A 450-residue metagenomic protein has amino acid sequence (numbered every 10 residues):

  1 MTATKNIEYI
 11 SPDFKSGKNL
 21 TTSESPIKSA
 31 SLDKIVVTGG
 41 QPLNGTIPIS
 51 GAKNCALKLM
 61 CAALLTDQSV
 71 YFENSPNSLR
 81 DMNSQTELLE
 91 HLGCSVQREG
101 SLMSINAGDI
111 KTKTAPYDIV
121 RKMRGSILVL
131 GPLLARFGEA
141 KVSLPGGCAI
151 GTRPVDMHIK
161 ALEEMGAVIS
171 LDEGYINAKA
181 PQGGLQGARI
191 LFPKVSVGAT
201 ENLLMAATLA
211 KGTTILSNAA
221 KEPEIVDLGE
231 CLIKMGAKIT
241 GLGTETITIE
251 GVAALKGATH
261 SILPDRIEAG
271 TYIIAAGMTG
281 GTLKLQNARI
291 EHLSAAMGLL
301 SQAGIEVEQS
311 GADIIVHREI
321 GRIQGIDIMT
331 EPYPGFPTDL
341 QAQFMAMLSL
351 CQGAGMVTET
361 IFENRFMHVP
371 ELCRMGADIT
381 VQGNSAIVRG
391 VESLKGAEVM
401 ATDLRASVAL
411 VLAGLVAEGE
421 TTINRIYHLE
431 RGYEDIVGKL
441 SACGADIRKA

Functional and structural regions predicted by a protein language model:
T2-A450: Short, structured segments at the rim of ligand-binding sites
